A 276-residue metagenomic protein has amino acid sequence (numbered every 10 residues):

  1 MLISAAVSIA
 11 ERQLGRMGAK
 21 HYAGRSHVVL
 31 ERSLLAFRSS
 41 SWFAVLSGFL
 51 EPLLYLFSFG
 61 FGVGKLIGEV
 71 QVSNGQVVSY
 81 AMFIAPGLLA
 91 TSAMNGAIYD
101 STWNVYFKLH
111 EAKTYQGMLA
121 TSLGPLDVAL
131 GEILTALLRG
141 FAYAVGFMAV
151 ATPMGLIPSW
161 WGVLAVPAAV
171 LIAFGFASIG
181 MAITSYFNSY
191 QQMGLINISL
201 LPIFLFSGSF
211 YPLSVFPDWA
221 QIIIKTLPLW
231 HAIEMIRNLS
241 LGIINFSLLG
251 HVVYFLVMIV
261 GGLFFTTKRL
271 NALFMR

Functional and structural regions predicted by a protein language model:
M1-V163, P167-R276: Hydrophobic transmembrane alpha-helices and immediately adjacent juxtamembrane helices of multi-pass inner-membrane
